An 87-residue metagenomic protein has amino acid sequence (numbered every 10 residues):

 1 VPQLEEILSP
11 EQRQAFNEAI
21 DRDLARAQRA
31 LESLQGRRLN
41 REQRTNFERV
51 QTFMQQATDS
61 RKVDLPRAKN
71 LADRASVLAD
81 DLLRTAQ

Functional and structural regions predicted by a protein language model:
P2-E48: Amphipathic, heptad-repeat alpha-helical segments
P10-N17, A57-L65: Second-shell loop/turn segments in exported
R41-F53, S60-P66, D73-Q87: Short, charge-rich amphipathic alpha-helical segments embedded in non-transmembrane helical bundles/solenoids
